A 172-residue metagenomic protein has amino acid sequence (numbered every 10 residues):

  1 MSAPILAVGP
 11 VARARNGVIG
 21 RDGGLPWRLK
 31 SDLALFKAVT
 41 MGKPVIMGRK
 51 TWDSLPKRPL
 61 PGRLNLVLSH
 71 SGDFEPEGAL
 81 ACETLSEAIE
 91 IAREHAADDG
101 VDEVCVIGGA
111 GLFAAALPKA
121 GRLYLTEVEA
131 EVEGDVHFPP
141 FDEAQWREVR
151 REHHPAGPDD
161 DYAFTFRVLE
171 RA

Functional and structural regions predicted by a protein language model:
S2-P44, R49-A172: Flexible, gly/pro- and Lys/Arg-enriched active-site loops
